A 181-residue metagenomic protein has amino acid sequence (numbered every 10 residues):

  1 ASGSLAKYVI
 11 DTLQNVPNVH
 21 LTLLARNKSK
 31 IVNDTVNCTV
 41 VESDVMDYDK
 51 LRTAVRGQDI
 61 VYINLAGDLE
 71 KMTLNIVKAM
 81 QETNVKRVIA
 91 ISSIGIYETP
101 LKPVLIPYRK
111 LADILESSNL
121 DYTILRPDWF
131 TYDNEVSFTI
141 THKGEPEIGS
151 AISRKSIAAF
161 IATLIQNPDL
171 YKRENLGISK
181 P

Functional and structural regions predicted by a protein language model:
A1-S4, S117, Y132-N134, T139-P181: Active-site-lining helix/loop region of Rossmann-like oxidoreductase modules
A1-V19: N-terminal Rossmann NAD(P)H-binding glycine-rich loop of SDR-like oxidoreductase domains
Y8, L23-E82: NAD(P)H-binding glycine-rich loop region in Rossmannoid oxidoreductase-like domains and their noncatalytic homologs
L13, T35, L51, H142-K143: Structured catalytic cores of enzymes that bind and process phosphorylated ligands/cofactors
H20-L23, T39, I89, T123: A structural signal for isolated positions on well-ordered beta-strands in alpha/beta enzyme cores
A25, S92, S179-K180: Short beta-strand/turn micro-motifs composed of small residues that flank or help shape donor/cofactor-binding pockets
G67-G144: Glycine-/Pro-rich loop/turn segments that contact NAD(P) or position catalytic residues in Rossmann-like domains
